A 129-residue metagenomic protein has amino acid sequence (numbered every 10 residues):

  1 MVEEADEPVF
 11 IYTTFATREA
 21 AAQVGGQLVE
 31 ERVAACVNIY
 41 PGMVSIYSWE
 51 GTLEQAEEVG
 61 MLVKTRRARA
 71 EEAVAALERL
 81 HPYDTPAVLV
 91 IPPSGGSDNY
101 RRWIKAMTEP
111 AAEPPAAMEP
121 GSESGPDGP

Functional and structural regions predicted by a protein language model:
M1-P129: Positively charged, small/polar-rich N-terminal and surface patches that mediate targeting and assembly and bind
